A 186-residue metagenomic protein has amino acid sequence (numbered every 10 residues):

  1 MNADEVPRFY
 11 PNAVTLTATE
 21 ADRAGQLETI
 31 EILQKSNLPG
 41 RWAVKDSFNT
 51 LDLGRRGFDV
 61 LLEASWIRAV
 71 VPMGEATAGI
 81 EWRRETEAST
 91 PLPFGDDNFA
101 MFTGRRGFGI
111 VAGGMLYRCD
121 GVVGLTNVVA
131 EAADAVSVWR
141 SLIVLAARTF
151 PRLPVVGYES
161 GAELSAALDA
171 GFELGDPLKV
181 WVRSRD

Functional and structural regions predicted by a protein language model:
M1-P7: Hydrophobic, proline/glycine-rich low-complexity stretches
A13-T15, G124-N127, V156: Short aromatic/hydrophobic contact patches that present stacked aromatics for nucleic-acid/ligand binding
T15-D22, V128-A135: A short, internal acetyl-CoA/4′-phosphopantetheine-binding micro-motif in the GNAT/acyltransferase core
T17-E87, I143, V155-S165, D169-R185: Acyl-donor-binding surface of acyltransferase catalytic domains
L92-A130, L145, F150, D176: A conserved beta-strand-loop-helix scaffold within acyl/acetyltransferase catalytic domains
G124, A135-W139, L168: A short, polar/proline- and glycine-enriched secondary-structure boundary/capping micro-motif
W139-L145: A short, acidic, amphipathic alpha-helical segment used as a generic capping/interface helix at domain edges
